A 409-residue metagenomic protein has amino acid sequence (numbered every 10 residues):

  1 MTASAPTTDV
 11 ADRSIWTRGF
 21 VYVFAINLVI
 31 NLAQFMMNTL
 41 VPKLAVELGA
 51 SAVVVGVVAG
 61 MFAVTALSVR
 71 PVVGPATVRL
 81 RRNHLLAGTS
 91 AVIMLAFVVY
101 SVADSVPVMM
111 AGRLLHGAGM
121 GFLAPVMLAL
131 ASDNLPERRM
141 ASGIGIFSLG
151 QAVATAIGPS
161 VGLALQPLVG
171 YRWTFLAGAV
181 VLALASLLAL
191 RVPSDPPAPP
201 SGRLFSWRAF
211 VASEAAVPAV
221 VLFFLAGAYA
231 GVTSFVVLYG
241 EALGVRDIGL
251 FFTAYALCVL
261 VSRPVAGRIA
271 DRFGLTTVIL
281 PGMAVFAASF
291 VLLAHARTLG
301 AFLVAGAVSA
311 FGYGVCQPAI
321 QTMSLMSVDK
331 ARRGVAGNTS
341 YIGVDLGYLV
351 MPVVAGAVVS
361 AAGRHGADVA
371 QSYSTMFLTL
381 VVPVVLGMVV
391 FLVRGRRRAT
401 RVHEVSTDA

Functional and structural regions predicted by a protein language model:
T17-G56, A230-Y239: Helix-loop boundary and gating motifs at the non-cytosolic
S68-S101, F273: Conserved MFS/SLC helix-loop-helix module at the cytosolic interface between two early adjacent transmembrane helices
R81, V102-V108, G274, H295-R297: Helix-breaking motifs and short loop linkers at transmembrane-helix boundaries and internal kinks in secondary membrane
H84-V98, A179, T277-V291: Structural signature of the two symmetry-related core transmembrane helices
P107-L115, S289, G300-V308: Paired small-residue
G112-G150: Cytoplasmic helix-loop-helix junction between adjacent transmembrane helices in 12-TM secondary transporters
P167-V180, A357-V382: A membrane-interface helix-boundary motif in multi-pass transporters
A179-A198, G387-G395: C-terminal membrane-cytosol helix-exit motif in multi-pass small-molecule transporters
